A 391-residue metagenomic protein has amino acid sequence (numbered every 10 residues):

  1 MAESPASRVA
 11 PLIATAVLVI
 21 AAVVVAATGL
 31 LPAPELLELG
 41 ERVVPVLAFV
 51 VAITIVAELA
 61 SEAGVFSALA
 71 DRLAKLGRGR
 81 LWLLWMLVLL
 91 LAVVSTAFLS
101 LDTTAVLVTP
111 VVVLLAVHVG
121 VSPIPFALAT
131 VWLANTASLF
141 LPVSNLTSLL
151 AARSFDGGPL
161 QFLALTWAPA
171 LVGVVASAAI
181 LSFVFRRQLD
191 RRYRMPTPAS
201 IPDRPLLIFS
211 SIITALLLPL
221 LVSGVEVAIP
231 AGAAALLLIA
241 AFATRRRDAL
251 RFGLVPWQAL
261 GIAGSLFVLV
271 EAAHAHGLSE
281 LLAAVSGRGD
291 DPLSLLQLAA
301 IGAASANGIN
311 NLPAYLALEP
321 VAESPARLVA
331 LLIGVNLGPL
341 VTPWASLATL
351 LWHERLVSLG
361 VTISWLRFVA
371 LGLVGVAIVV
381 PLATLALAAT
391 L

Functional and structural regions predicted by a protein language model:
A2, A6-L31, R42-I55, L207-L216 (+2 more regions): Hydrophobic mid-bilayer segments of alpha-helices in multi-pass membrane transport proteins, especially secondary
A2, V174-R247: Long, contiguous bundles of hydrophobic transmembrane helices that form the permeation core of multi-pass
E3-I13, A33-V46, P159-P169, S200-D203 (+5 more regions): Interfacial loop-to-helix junctions that mark the boundaries of transmembrane helices in multi-pass membrane
A16, L47-A48, W82-L90, T104 (+9 more regions): Hydrophobic alpha-helical transmembrane segments
L18-V25, A48-V51, G79-V88, T130 (+4 more regions): Small-residue-rich segments of transmembrane alpha-helices in multi-pass membrane proteins, especially helix faces
G40, A92, T96-A129, L133 (+3 more regions): Membrane-interfacial helix-loop connectors
E41, A63, S67-A70, T214-A326: Transmembrane helical segments that form the transport core of multi-pass membrane transport proteins
V121, L160-P202, V341-L391: Juxtamembrane and boundary regions of transmembrane helices in multi-pass small-molecule transporters and channels
